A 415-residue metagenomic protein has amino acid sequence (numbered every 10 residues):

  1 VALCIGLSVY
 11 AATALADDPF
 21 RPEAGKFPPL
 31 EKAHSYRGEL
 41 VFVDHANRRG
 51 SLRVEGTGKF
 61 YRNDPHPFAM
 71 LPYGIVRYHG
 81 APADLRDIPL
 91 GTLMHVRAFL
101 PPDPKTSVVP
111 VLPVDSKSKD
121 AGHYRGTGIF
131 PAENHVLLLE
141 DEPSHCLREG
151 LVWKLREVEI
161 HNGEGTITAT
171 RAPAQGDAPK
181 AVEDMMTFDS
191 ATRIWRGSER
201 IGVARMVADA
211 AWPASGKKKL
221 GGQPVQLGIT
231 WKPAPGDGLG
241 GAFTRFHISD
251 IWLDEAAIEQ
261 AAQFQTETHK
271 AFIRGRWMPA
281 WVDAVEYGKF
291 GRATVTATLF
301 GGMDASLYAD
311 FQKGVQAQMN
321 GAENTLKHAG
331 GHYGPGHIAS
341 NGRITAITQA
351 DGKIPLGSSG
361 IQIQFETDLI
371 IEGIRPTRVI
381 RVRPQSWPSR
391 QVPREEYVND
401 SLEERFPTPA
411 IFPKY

Functional and structural regions predicted by a protein language model:
V1-Y10: Bacterial N-terminal signal peptides
V9-Y73, Y78-Y415: Short, flexible, surface-exposed loop segments at domain boundaries
